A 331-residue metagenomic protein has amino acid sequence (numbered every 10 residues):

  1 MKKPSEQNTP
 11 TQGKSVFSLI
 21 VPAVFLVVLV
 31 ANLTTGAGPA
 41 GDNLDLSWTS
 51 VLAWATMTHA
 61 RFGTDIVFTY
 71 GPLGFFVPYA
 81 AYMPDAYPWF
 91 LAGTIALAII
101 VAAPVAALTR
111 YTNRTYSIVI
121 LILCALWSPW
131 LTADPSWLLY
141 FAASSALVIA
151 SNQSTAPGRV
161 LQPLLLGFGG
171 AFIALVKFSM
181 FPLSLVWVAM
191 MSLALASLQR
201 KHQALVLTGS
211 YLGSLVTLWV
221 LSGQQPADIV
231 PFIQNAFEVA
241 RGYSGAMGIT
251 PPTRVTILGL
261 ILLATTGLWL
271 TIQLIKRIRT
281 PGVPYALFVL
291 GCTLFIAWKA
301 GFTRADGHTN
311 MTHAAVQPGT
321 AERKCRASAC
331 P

Functional and structural regions predicted by a protein language model:
M1-N32, T115-I118, S328-C330: Start-transfer (signal-anchor) and selected internal transmembrane alpha helices of multi-pass inner/ER membrane
A31-N32, G36-F75, Y79-L97, S128-D134 (+3 more regions): Transmembrane catalytic cores of multi-pass membrane glycosyltransferases and polysaccharide-assembly enzymes
F75-F76, F90, I118-A143, A150-N152 (+3 more regions): Aromatic- and kink-enriched transmembrane "portal" helix at the membrane-lumen/periplasm boundary that abuts
T94-L126, L270-Q273: Transmembrane-helix motifs of polytopic, lipid-linked glycan transferases
R114-L121, A142-F172, K201-S210, T280-C292: Short hydrophobic alpha-helices at membrane interfaces in multi-pass membrane enzymes
Y116-P129, W219-S222, T266-G267, V289-W298 (+1 more regions): Transmembrane and membrane-interface helices of multi-pass, inner-membrane envelope-modifying transferases
L123-L126, L161-F178, L183-A189, T293-A300: Membrane-interface alpha helices of multi-pass inner-membrane proteins
P182, T303-P331: Hydrophobic/aromatic-rich transmembrane helices and adjacent perimembrane loops
